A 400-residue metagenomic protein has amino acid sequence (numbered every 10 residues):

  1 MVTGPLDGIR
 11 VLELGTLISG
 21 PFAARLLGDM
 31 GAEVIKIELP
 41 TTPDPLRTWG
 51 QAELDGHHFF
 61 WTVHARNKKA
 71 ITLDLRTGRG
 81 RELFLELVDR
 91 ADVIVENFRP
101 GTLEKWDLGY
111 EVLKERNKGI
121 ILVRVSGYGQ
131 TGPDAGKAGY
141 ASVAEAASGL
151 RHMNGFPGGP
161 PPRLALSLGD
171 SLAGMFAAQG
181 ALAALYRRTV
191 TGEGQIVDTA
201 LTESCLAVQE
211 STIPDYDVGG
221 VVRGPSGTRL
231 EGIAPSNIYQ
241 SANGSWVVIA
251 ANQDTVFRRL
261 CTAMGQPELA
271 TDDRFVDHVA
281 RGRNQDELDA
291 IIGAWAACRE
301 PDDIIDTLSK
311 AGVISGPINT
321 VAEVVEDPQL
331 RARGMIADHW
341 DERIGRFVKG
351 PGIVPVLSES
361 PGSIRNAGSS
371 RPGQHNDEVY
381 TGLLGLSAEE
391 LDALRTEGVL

Functional and structural regions predicted by a protein language model:
M1-V190, D377-L400: N-terminal helix-loop segment corresponding to the beta1-alpha1 unit of nucleotide/adenylate-binding folds
V2, D341-D392: Flexible, small-/acidic-enriched active-site or ligand-binding loops
T41, Y128-G129, L201-L206, N243-S245 (+2 more regions): Glycine-rich beta-alpha junction loops
W61, S226-E231, N237-I238, G345-P351 (+1 more regions): Short Gly/Pro-enriched turn/cap motifs at secondary-structure boundaries
Q130, G158-L166, T189-C205, G224-E231 (+2 more regions): Conserved Rossmann-fold dehydrogenase catalytic segment
G174-G194, A207, S211-G219, C261-Q266: Oxidoreductase and adenylate-handling cofactor-binding alpha/beta cores
P235-A311, S315: Aromatic-enriched alpha-helical interface/lid elements that frame and gate functional surfaces
K310-R365: A glycine-rich dinucleotide-binding beta-alpha-beta segment and adjacent secondary-structure elements that constitute
